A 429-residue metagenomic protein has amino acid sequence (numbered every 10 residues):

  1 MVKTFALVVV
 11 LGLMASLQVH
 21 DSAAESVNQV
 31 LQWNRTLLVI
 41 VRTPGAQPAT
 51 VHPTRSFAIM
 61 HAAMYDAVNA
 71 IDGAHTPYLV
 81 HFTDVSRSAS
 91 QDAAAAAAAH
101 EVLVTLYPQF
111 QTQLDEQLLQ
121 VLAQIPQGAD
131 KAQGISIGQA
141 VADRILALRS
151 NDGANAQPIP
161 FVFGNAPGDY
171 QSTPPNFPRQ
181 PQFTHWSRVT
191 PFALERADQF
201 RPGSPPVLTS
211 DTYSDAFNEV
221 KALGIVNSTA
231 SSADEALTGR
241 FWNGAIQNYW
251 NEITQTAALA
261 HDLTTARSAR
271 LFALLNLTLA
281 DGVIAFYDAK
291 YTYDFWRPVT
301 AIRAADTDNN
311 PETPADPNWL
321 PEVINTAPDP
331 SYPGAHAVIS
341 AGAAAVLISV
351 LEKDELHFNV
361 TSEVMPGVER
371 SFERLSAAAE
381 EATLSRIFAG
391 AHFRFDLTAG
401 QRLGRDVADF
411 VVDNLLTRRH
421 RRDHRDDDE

Functional and structural regions predicted by a protein language model:
M1-T4: Positively charged n-region of N-terminal signal peptides that target proteins for export
A6-S16: Bacterial N-terminal signal peptides
A23-D423: Acidic/polar surface patches and capping/hinge elements
D427-E429: Short, solvent-exposed mixed-charge patches
